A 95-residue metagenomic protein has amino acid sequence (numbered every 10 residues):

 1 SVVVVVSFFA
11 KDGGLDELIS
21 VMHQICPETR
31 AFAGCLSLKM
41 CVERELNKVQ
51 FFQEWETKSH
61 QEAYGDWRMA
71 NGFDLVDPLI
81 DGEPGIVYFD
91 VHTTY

Functional and structural regions predicted by a protein language model:
S1-V4, S20, D90: Detector for intrinsically disordered, low-structure N-terminal pre-sequences
V2, D16-L18, F73, D77: Low-complexity, intrinsically disordered short peptide segments enriched in small/polar/basic residues
V2-F9, S37-G65: Short, well-ordered beta-strand segments in beta-rich or mixed alpha/beta enzyme and ligand-binding folds
F9-S20: Short, surface-exposed ligand-recognition loops at beta-strand->loop->(often short) alpha-helix junctions that present
Q24, E28-L36, E54-Y88: An amphipathic, aromatic/His-enriched active-site/gating alpha helix that lines ligand/cofactor pockets
H92-Y95: A short acidic, often aromatic-flanked loop/helix-cap motif at beta-alpha or helix-coil junctions that lines enzyme
